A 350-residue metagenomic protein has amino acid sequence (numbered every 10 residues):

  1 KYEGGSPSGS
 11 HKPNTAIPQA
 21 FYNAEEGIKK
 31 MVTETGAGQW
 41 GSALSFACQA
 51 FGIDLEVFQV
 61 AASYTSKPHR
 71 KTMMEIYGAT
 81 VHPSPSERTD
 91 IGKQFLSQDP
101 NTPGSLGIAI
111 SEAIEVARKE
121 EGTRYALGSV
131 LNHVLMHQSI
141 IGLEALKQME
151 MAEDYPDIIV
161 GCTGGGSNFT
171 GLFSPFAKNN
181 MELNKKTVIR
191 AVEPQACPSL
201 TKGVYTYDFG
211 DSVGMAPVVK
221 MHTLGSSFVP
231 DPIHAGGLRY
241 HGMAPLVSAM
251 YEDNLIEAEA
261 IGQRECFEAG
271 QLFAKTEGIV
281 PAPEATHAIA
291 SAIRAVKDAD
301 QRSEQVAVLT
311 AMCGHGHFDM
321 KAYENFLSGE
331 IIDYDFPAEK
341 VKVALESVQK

Functional and structural regions predicted by a protein language model:
K1-K30, V130-E150: Glycine-rich oxoanion-binding loops at beta->alpha junctions
P7, T15, N23-A62, Y155-F169 (+2 more regions): A short, small-residue-rich loop immediately preceding and capping a beta-strand
I17-I28, S42-D54, E75, F173-L183 (+1 more regions): Alpha-helix C-terminal capping segments
V32, W40-P103, S199-F209, M320-S328: Active-site-proximal loop->helix
S86-T89, L131-H133, T163-S167, E193-P198 (+5 more regions): Glycine-rich beta-alpha junction loops
F95-H133, I141, A152-E153, K178-K186 (+2 more regions): Active-site/ligand-binding loops adjacent to catalytic centers
T163-S167, G171, Q263-S328: Claisen-condensing/thiolase-fold acyl-transfer catalytic domains that form or cleave C-C bonds in fatty acid
